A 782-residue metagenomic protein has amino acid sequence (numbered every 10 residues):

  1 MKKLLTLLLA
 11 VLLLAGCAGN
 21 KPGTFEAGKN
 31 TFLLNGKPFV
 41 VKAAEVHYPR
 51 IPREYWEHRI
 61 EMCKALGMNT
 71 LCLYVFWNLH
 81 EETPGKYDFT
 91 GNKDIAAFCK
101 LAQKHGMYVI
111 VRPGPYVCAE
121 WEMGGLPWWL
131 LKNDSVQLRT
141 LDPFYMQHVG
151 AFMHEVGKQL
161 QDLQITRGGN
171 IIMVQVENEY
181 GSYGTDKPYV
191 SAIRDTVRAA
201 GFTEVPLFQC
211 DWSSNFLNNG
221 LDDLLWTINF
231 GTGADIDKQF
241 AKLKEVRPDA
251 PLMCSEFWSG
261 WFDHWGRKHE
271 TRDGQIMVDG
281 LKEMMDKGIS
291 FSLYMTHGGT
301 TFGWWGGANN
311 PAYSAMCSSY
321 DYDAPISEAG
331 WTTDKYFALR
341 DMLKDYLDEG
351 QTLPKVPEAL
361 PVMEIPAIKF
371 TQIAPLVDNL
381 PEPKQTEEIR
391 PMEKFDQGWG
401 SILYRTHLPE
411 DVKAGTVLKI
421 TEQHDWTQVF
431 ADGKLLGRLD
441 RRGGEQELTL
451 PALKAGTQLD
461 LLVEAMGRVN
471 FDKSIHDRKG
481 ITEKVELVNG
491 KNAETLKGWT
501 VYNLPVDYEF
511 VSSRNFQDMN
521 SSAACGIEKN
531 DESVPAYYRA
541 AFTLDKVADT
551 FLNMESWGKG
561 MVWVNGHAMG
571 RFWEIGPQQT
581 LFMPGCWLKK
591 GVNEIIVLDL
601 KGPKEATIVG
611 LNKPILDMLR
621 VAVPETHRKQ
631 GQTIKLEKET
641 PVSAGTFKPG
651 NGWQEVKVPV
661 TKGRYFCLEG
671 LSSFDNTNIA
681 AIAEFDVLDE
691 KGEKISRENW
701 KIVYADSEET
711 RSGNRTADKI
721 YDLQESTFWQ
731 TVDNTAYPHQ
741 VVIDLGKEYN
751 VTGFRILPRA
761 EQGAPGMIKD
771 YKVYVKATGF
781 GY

Functional and structural regions predicted by a protein language model:
C17-T70, K100: N-terminal carbohydrate-binding accessory modules
W56-E122, R194-A199, V205: Aromatic-lined substrate-binding rim segments of carbohydrate-active enzymes
G85-K93, P115-T140, V190-R194, D223-F230 (+2 more regions): Aromatic- and acidic-residue-enriched segments that line the glycan-binding/catalytic groove of carbohydrate-active
Q147-L221: Active-site neighborhood of glycoside hydrolase catalytic domains
G233-S327, W331: Catalytic-core region of carbohydrate-active enzymes that cleave or remodel glycosidic bonds
A414-F430, F542-N565, F572-W573, I595-L598: Aromatic-lined ligand-binding clefts that engage carbohydrates, nucleic acids, or primary amines
L461-G467, V597-P603, E669-N676: Short beta-strand-plus-loop segments that form exposed binding edges in beta-rich domains
M569, K629-K638, G645-Y782: Aromatic, loop-rich ligand-recognition surfaces of beta-strand-rich domains
